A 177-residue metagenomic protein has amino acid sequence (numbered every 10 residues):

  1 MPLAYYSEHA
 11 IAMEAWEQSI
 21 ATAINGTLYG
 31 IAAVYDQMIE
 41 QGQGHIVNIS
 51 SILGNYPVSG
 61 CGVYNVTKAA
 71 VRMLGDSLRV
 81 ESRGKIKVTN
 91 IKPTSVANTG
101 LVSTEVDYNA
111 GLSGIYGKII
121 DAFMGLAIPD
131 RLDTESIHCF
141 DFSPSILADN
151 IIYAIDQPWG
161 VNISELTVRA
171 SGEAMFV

Functional and structural regions predicted by a protein language model:
A4-E8, A12-E17: Substrate-binding pocket helix/loop in short-chain dehydrogenase/reductase
Y6, S95-D107: Short beta-loop-alpha junction of Rossmann-like oxidoreductase domains
I31, T67: Active-site helix of classical SDR
S51: Residue(s) in the substrate-gating loop at a strand-loop-helix junction that position the organic substrate next
Y56, S77-K87: Active-site-adjacent segment of SDR/Rossmann-fold oxidoreductases
V58-G62: Active-site loop immediately N-terminal to the catalytic Tyr-X3-Lys motif of short-chain dehydrogenase/reductase
N90-I91, A110-F176: C-terminal helical subdomain
